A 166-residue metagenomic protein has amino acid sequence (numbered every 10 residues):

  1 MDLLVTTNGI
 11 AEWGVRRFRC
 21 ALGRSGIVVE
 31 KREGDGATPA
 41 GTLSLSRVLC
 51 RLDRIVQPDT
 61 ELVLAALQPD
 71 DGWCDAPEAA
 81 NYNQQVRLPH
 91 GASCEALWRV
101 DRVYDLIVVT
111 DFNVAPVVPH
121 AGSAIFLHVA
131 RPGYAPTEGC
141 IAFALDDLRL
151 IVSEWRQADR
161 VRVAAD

Functional and structural regions predicted by a protein language model:
M1-T137, L148-D166: Cell wall/extracellular polymer interaction/catalysis modules
C140: Short cysteine clusters
F143: A conserved hydrophobic position in a structured secondary element of the catalytic/binding core that shapes
